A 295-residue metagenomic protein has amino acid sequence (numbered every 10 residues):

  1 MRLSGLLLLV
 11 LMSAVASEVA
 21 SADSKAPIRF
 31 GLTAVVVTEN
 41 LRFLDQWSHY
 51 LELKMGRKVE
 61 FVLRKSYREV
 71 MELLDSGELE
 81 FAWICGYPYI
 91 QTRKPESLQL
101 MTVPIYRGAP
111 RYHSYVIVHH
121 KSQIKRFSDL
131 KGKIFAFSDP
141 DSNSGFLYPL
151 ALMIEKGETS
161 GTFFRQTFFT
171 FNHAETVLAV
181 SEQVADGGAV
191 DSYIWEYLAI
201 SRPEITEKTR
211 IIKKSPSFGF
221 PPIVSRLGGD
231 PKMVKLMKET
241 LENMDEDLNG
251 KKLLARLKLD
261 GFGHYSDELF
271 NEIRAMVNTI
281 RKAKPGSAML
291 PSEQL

Functional and structural regions predicted by a protein language model:
G5-A14: Bacterial N-terminal signal peptides
A16-A22: Boundary at the C-terminal end of the N-terminal hydrophobic targeting segment
K25, F30-E52, R64, P110-V177: Bilobed "Venus flytrap"/periplasmic-binding protein-like clamshell domains and structurally analogous long
K25-L32, V36-Q46, F220, V224-L295: An extracytoplasmic/periplasmic, membrane-proximal ligand-sensing/linker region
N40-F43, W47, S66, V70 (+9 more regions): Stable alpha-helical elements in mature extracytoplasmic
R64, E72-D129, L150: Acidic, polar ligand-binding/catalytic clefts
R68-A82, P95, S128, H173-Y193: Short helices/loops that flank or line small-molecule/ion binding pockets
I134-K232, E239: Pocket-lining segment of extracytoplasmic ligand-binding domains
